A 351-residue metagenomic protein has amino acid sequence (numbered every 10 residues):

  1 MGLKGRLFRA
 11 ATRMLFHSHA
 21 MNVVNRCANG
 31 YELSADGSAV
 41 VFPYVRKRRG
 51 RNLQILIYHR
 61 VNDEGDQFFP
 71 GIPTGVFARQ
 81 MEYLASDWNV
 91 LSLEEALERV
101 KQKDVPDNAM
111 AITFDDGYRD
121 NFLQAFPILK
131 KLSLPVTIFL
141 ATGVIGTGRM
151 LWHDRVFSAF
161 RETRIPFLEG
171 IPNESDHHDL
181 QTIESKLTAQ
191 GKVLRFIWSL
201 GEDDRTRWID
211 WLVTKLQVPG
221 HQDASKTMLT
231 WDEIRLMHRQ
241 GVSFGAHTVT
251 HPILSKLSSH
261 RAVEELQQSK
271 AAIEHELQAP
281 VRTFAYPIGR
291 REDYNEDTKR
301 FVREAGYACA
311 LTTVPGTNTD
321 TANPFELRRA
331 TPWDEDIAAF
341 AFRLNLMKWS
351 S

Functional and structural regions predicted by a protein language model:
G2-T113, D120, L151-F160, L168 (+3 more regions): C-terminal active-site subregion of NodB/CE4 polysaccharide deacetylases
L7, T12-M14, H19-N25, Y31-A35 (+2 more regions): Extended, charge-rich helix/loop segments that form flexible, surface "patches" used to engage negatively charged
L56, V105-P106, Y118, L123-F139 (+4 more regions): CE4/NodB-like, metal-dependent polysaccharide N-deacetylase domain that modifies extracellular/periplasmic N-acetylated
Q80, A125, T230-E233, T298: Residues within well-ordered alpha-helices
P106-H177: Acidic/aromatic-lined carbohydrate-recognition and catalytic surfaces of CAZymes acting on diverse glycans
S133-G146, Q181-R195, E292-R300, T321-I337: Short secondary-structure transition/capping segments
I145, T250-P252: Short, catalytically relevant binding-site loops at active-site mouths
